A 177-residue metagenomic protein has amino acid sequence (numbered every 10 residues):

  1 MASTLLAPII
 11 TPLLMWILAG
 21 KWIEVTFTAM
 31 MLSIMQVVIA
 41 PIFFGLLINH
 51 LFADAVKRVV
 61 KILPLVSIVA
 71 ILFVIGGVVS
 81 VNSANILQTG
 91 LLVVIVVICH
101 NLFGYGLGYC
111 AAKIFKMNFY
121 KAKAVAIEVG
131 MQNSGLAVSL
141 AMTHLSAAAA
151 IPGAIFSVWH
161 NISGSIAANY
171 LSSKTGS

Functional and structural regions predicted by a protein language model:
M1-S177: Alpha-helical transmembrane segments of multi-pass small-molecule/ion transporters
